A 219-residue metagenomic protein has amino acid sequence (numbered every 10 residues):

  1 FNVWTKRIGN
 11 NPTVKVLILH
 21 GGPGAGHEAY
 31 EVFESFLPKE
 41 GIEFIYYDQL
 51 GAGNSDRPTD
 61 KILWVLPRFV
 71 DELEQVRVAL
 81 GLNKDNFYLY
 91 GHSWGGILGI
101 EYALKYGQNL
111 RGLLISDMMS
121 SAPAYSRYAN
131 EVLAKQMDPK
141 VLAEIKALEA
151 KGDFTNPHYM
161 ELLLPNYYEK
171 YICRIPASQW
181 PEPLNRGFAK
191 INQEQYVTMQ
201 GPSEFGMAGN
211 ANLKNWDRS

Functional and structural regions predicted by a protein language model:
W4-R57, I62, R77: Conserved HGGG/HGGXW glycine-rich cap/lid loop of the alpha/beta-hydrolase fold
Y30-E31, D56-T59, A124-A129, Q179: Short aromatic-enriched loop/helix-cap "lid" or pocket-rim segments at secondary-structure transitions that line
V32, R68-Q75, E101, N166: Alpha-helical elements of Rossmann-like donor-binding domains used by nucleotide-donor carbohydrate transfer enzymes
F36, V76-A79, K105, K170-C173: Structured segments of extracytoplasmic/periplasmic soluble domains in secreted or envelope-associated proteins
Y46-Y90, W94: Active-site loop/oxyanion-hole signature of alpha/beta-hydrolase fold enzymes
N83-A129: Conserved hydrolase catalytic core segment
L113-F154: Flexible "cap/lid" loop of the alpha/beta hydrolase fold
A143-R218: Alpha/beta-hydrolase
